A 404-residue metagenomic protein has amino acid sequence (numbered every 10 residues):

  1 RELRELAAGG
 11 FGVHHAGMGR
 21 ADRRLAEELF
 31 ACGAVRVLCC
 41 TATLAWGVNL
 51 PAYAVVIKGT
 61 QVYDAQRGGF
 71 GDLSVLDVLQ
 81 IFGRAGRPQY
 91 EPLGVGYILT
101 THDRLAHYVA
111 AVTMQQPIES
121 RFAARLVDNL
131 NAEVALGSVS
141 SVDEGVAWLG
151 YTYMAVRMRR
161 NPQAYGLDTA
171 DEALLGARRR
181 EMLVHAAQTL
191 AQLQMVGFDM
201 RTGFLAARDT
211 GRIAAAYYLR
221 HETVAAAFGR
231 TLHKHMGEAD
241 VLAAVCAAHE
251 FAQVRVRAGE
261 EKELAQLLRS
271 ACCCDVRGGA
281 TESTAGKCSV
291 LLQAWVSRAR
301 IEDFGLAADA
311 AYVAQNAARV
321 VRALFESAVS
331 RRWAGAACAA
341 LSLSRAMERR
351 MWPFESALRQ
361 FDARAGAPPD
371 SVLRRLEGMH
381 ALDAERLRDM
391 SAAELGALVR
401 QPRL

Functional and structural regions predicted by a protein language model:
R1-A34, F70-L76: Conserved C-terminal RecA-like helicase domain
L3-R4, L29-F30, W46-V48, F70 (+2 more regions): Replace "in large, NTP-powered and nucleic-acid-processing enzymes" with "in large, NTP-powered factors and other
H14, L38-T41, I57-K58, E91 (+5 more regions): Generic beta-strand/beta-sheet core signal
R23, E27, A31-G59, Q66 (+6 more regions): Beta-edge loop/turn motif
L50, A54-T113: Conserved segment of the helicase C-terminal RecA-like domain
P92-A187, M200: C-terminal or mid-to-C-terminal helical accessory/interaction module adjacent to the motor/catalytic core
E133-V134, A177-R179, V184-G197, R201-G378 (+1 more regions): C-terminal helical accessory/scaffold domains
R388-L404: Alpha-helical interaction/regulatory segments in DNA maintenance proteins
